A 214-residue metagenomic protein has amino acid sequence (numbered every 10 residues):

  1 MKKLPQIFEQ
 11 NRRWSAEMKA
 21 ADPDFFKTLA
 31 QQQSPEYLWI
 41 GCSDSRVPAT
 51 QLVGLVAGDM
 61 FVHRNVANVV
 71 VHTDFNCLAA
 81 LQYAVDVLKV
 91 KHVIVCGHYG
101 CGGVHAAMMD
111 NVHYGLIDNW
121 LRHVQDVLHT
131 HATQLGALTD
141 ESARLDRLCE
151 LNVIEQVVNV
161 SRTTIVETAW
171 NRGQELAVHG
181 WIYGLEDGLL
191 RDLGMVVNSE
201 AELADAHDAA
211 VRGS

Functional and structural regions predicted by a protein language model:
M1-P35, A67-K91, G102-S214: Divalent-metal-activated hydrolytic enzyme cores
M18-D59: N-terminal short beta-loop-beta anion/metal-coordinating cradle
I40-C42, R64, I94-H98, H179-G184: Short beta-strand segments
D44-R46, H98-G103: Gly/Ser/Thr-rich loops at beta-strand to alpha-helix junctions that form or flank small-molecule/cofactor-binding
A57-N68: Glycine/charged-rich beta-loop-alpha catalytic/anionic-binding loops adjacent to active sites
